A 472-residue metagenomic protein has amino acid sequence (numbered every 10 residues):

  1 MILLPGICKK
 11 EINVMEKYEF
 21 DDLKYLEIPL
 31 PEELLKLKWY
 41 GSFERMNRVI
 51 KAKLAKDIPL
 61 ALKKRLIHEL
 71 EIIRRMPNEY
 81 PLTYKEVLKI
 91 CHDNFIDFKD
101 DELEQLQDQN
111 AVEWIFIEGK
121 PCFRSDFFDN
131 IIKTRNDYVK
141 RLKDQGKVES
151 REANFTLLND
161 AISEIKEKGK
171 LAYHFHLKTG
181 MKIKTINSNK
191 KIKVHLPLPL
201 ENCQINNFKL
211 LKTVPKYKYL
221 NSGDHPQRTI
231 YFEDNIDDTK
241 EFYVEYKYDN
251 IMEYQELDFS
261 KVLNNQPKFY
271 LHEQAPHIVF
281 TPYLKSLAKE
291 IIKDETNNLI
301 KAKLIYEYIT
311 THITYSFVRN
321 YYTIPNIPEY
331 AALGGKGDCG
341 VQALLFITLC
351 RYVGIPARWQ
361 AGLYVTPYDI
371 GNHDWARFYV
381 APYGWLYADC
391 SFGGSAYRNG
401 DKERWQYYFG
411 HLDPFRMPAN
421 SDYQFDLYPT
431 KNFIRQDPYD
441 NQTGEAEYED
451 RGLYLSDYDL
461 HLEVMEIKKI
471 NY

Functional and structural regions predicted by a protein language model:
L3-V14: Short, Lys/Arg-enriched N-terminal segments with co-localized hydrophobic residues within the first ~10-30 amino acids
V14, L30, L35-G41, S222-D224 (+1 more regions): Acidic low-complexity segments
M15-E19: Repeat-mediated protein-protein interaction surfaces in helical alpha-solenoids
F20-L23, E27-E32, K36-Y40, V341-K431: Hydrophobic/aromatic-rich core segments of domains that either
W39, N47-M252: Intrinsically disordered, low-complexity N-terminal segments that are enriched in acidic
P226-Y283, P429-Y472: Secretory-pathway-linked proteins and extracytosolic
N298-I305, G335-C350: Active-site nucleophilic cysteine motif
